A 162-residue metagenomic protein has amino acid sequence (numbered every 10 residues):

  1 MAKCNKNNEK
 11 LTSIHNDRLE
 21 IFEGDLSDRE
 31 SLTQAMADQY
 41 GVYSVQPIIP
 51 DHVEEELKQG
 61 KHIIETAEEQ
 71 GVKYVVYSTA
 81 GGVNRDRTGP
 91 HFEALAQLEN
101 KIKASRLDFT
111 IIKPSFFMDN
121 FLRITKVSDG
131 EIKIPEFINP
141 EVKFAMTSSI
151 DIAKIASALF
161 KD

Functional and structural regions predicted by a protein language model:
M1-L11, S27-E30, Q34-A37, P47-E55 (+2 more regions): Oxidoreductase cofactor-interface core, primarily capturing Rossmann-like NAD(P)-dependent enzymes
I14-D28: Rossmann-fold cofactor-recognition segment
